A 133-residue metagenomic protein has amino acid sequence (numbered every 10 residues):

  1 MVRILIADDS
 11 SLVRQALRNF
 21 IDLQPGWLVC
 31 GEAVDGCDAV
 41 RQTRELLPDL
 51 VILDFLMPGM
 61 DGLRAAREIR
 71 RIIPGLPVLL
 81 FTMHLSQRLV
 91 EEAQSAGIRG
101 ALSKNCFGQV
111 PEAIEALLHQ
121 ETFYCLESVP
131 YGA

Functional and structural regions predicted by a protein language model:
M1-V13, L17-I21: Conserved acidic segment of CheY-like receiver
A7-D8, A33, V51: Conserved sequence signature across two-component system core domains
D35-D38, D61-R64: Acidic catalytic/metal-coordinating carboxylates
L46-I52: Active-site beta3 strand of CheY-like receiver
M57: Receiver (REC) domain active-site loop signature in two-component systems and cognate sites in sensor histidine kinases
R64, L85-S103, G108-E112: Alpha4 helix (beta4-alpha4-beta5 surface) of REC/receiver domains from two-component response regulators
E112-E115, H119-A133: CheY-like receiver
